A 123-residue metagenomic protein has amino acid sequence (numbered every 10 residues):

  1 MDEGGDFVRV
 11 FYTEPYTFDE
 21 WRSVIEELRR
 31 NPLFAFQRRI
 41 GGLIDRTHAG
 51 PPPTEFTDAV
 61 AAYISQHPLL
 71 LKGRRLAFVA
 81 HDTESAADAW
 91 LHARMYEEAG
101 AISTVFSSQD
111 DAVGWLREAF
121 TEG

Functional and structural regions predicted by a protein language model:
M1-G123: Amphipathic, Lys/Arg-enriched alpha-helical "gate/interface" segment within cytosolic domains that mediates
